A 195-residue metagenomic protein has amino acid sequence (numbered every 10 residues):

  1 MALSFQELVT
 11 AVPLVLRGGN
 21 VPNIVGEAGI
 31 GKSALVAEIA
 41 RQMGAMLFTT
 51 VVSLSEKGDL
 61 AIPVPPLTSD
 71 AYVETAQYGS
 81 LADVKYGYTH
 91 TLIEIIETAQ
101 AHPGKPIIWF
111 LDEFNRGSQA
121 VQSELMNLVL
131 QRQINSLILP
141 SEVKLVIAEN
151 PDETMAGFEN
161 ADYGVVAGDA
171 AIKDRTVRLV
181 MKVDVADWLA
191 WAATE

Functional and structural regions predicted by a protein language model:
M1-E195: AAA+ P-loop NTPase catalytic core and its hallmark functional loops
